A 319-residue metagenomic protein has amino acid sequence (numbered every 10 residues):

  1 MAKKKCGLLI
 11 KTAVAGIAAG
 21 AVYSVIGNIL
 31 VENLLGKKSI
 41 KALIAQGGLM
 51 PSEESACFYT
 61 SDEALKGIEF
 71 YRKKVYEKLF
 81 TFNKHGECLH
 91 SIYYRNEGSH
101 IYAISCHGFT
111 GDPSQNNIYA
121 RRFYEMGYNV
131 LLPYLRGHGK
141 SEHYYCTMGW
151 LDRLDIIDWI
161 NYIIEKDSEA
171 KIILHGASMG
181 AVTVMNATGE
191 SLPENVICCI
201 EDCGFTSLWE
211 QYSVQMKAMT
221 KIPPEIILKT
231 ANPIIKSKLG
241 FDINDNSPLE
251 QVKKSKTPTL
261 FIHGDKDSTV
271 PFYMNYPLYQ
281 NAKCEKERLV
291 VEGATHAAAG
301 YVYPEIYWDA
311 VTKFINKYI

Functional and structural regions predicted by a protein language model:
M1-K38, C57, N117, R122-M126 (+4 more regions): Short amphipathic, positively biased membrane-proximal segments that drive organelle/inner-membrane targeting
T12-F82: An N-terminal hydrophobic leader/cap segment in hydrolases
A120-E142: Conserved alpha/beta-hydrolase
C146-D167: Alpha/beta-hydrolase active-site loop
N186-F241, E250: Hydrolase active-site cap/lid region
P248, T257, P271-Q280: Short alpha-helix in the alpha/beta-hydrolase fold that links the catalytic acid
K254-K256, F261-H263, D267: Short beta-strand/loop motif that positions the catalytic acidic residue of the alpha/beta-hydrolase fold
A294, V302-I319: Catalytic active-site module of serine/aspartate enzymes centered on a nucleophile-bearing elbow/loop
